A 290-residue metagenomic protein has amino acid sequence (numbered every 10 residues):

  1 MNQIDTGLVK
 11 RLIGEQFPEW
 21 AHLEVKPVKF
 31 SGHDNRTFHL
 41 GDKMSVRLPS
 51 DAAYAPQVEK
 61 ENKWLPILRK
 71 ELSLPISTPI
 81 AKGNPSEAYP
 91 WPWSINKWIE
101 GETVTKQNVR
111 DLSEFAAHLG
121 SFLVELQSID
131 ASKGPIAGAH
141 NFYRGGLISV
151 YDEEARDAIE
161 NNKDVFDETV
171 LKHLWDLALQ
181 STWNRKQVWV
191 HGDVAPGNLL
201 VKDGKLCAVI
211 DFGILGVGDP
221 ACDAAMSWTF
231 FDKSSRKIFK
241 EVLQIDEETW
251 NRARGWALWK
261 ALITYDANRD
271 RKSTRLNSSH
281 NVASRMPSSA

Functional and structural regions predicted by a protein language model:
M1-E19: Juxta-kinase regulatory segment immediately upstream of eukaryotic protein kinase catalytic domains
N2, W20-E153, D157-T169, T182-N184: ATP-binding pocket architecture of kinase catalytic cores
T6-K10, N62, K233-K237: Short, surface-exposed alpha-helical segments at coil->helix boundaries
R11, E15, K63, I67 (+5 more regions): Generic recognition of well-ordered alpha-helical segments within structured catalytic/regulatory domains
A55, Q187-V190, A195-G255: Active-site Asp-x-Gly
A55, R156-N161, K237-I245, I263-R275: ATP/Mg2+ or Mg2+-diphosphate-binding catalytic cores that bind nucleotide phosphates or diphosphates via glycine-rich
R254-I263: Hydrophobic alpha-helical segments that form the core of small-molecule binding pockets and/or dimer interfaces
L276-A290: Single conserved hydrophobic/aromatic residue that forms the stacking wall/gate of nucleotide- or nucleobase-binding
